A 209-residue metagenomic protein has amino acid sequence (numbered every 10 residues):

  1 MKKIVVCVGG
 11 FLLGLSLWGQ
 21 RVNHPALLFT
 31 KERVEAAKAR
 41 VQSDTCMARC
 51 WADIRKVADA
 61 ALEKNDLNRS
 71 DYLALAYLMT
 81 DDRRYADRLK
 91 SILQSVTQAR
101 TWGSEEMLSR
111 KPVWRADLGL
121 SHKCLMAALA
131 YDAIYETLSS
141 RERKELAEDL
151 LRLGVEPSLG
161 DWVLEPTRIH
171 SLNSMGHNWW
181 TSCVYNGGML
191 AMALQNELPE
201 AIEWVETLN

Functional and structural regions predicted by a protein language model:
M1-Q20: Bacterial Sec-dependent N-terminal signal peptides
N23: Beta-rich carbohydrate-recognition and catalytic domains
A26-N209: Aromatic-lined, polymer-binding surfaces characteristic of secreted/periplasmic polysaccharide-degrading enzymes
